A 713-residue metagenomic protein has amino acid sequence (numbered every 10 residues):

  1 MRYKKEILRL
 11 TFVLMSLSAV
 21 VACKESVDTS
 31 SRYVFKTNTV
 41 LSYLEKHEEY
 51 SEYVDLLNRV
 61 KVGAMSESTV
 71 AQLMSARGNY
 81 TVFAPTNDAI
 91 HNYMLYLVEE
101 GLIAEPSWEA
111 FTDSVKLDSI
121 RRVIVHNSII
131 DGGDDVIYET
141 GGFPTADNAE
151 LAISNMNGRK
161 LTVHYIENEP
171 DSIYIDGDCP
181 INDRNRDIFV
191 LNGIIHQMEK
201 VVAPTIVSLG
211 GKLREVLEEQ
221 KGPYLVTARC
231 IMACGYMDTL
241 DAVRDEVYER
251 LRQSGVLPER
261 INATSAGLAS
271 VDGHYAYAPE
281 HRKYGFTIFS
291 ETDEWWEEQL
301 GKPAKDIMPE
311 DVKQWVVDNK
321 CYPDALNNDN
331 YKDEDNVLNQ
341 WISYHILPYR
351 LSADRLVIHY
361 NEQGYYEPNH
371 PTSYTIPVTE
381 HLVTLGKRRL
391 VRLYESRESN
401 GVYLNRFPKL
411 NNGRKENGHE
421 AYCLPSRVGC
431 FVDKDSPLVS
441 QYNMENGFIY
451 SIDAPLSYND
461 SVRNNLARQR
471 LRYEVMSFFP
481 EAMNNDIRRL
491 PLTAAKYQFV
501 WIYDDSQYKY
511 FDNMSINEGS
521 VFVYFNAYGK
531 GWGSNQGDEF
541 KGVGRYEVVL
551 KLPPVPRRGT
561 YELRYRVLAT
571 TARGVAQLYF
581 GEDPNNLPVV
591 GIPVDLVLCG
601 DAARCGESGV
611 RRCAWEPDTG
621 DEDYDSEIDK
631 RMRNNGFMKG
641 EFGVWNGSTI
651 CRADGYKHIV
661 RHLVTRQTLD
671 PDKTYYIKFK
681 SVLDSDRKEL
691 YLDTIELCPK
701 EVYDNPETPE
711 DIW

Functional and structural regions predicted by a protein language model:
M1-C23: Sec-dependent bacterial lipoprotein signal peptides
C23-W713: Mature, structured domains of secreted/extracytosolic soluble proteins
